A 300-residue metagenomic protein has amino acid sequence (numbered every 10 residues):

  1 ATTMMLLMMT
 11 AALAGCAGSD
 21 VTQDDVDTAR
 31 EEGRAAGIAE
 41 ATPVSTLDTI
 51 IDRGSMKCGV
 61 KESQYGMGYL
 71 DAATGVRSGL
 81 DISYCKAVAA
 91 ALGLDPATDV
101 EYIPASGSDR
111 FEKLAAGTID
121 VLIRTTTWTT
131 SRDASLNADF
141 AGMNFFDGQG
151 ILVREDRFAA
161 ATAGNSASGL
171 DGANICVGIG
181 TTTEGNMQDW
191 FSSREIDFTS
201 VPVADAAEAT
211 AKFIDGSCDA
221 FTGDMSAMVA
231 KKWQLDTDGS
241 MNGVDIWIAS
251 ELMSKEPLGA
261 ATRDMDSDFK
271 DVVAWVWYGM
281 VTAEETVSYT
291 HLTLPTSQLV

Functional and structural regions predicted by a protein language model:
A1-E40: Secretory targeting signatures
P43-V44, I51-R124: Extracytoplasmic small-molecule ligand-binding "clamshell" domains of the periplasmic binding protein/Venus flytrap
K57-G66, T74-L94, T127, D147-E208 (+1 more regions): Bilobed "Venus flytrap"/periplasmic-binding protein-like clamshell domains and structurally analogous long
K86, A97-G169, M228-L252: Acidic, polar ligand-binding/catalytic clefts
V88, L114-A115, L170, F213-I214 (+2 more regions): Hydrophobic residues within well-ordered alpha-helices
D268-W275, G279: Short amphipathic alpha-helical coupling segments at ligand-binding clamshell hinges and other catalytic/signaling
T290-T296: Conserved small/polar residues in nucleotide/adenosyl-binding loops
L299: Cationic, low-complexity basic patches in intrinsically disordered or flexible, solvent-exposed regions
